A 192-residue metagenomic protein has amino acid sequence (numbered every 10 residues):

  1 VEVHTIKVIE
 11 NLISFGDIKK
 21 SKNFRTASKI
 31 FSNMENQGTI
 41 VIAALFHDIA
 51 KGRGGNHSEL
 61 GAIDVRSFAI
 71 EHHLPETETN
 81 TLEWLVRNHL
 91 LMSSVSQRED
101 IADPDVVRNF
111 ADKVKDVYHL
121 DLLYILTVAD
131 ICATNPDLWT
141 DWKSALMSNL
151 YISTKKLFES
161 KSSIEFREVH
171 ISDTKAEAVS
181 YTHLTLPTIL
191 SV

Functional and structural regions predicted by a protein language model:
V1-A44: Active-site-adjacent "gating/activation" loops or surface patches in catalytic cores
S14-F15, S67-E71, T185: Active-site catalytic microenvironments for nucleophilic, acid-base chemistry
S28-K161: Divalent metal-dependent catalytic cores for phosphoryl transfer on phosphate-bearing substrates
S163-Y181: Extended, charge-enriched "interface" segments that sit outside catalytic cores
T182-T188: Conserved small/polar residues in nucleotide/adenosyl-binding loops
